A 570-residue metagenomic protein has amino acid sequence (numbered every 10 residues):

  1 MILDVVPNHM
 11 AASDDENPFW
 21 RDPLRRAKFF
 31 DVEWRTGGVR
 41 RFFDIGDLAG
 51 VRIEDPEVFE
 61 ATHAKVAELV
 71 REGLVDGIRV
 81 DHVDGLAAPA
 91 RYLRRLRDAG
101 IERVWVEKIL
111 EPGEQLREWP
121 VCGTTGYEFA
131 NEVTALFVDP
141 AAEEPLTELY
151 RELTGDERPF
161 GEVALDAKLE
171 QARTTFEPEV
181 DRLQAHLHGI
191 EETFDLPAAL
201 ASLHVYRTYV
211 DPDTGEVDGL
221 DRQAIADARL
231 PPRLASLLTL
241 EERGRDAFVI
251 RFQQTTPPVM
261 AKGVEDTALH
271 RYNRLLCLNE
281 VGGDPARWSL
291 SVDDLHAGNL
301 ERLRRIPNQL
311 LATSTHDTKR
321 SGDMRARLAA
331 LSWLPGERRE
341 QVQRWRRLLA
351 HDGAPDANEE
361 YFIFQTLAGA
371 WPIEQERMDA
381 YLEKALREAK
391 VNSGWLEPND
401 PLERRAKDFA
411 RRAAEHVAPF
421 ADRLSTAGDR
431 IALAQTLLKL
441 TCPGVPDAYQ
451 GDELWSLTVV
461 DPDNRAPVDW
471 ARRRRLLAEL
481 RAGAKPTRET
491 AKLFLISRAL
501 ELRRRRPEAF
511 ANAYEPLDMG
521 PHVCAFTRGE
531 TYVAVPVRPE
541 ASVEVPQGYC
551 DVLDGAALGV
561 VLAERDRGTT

Functional and structural regions predicted by a protein language model:
M1-F43, E72, H82-E148: Acidic/aromatic-lined carbohydrate-recognition and catalytic surfaces of CAZymes acting on diverse glycans
R35-V66, P145-E177, T315: Active-site cores of enzymes that catalyze phosphoryl transfer or operate on phosphate-rich substrates
L200-T208, G263-V264, N308-M324, I363-I373 (+1 more regions): Conserved phosphate/anionic-ligand binding catalytic regions in large, soluble enzymes, centered on
V210, T214-S332: Catalytic and substrate-binding clefts that recognize carbohydrates or anionic sugar/phosphate headgroups
A226-A235, R243, Q309-L310, M324-S425 (+3 more regions): Extended, charge-enriched "interface" segments that sit outside catalytic cores
D408-R423, E489-Y514: Amphipathic alpha-helical
A491, E501, E515-E544: Carbohydrate-binding surface patches
V552-T570: C-terminal beta-strand-rich structural cap/linker in extracellular carbohydrate-active enzymes
